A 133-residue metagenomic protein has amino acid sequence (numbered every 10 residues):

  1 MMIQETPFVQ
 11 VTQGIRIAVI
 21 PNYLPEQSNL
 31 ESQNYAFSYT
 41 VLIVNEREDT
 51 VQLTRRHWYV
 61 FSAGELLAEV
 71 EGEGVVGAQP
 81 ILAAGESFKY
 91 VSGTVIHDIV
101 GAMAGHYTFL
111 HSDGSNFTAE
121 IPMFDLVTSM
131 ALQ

Functional and structural regions predicted by a protein language model:
M2-Q33: Low-complexity, acidic Ser/Thr/Pro/Gly-rich terminal tails and inter-domain linkers that flank the onset of structured
P7, V95-Q133: Terminal connector regions
G14, E65, S112-G114: Glycine-centered tight beta-turn/hairpin loop motif at sheet-sheet or coil-to-beta transitions
S28-N29, T50, H97-G101: Short glycine/serine/proline-enriched coil/turn segments at secondary-structure junctions
N34-T40: Short, solvent-exposed loop/turn segments enriched in Ser/Thr/Gly
I43-R47: Asparagine-centered strand-capping/turn motif at beta-strand->loop junctions
D49-A68, F109: Short acidic, flexible loop segments centered on an aromatic residue
A68-V100: Intrinsically disordered, low-complexity Pro/Gly/Ser/Thr-rich segments with frequent PxxP/GP/PP motifs and embedded
